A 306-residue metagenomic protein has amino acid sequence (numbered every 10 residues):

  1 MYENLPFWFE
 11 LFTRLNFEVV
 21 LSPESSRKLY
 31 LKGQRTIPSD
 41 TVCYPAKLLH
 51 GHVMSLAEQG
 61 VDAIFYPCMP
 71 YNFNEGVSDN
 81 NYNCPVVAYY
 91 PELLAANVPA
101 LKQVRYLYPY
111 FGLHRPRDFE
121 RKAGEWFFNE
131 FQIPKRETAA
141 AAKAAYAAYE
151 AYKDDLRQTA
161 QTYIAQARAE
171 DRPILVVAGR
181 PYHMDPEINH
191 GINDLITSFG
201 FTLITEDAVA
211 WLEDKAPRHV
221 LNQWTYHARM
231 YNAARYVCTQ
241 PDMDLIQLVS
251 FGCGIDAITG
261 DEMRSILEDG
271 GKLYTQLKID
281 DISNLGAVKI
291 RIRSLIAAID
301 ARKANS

Functional and structural regions predicted by a protein language model:
M1-S306: An N-terminal assembly and electron-transfer interface module characteristic of large anaerobic redox and radical
